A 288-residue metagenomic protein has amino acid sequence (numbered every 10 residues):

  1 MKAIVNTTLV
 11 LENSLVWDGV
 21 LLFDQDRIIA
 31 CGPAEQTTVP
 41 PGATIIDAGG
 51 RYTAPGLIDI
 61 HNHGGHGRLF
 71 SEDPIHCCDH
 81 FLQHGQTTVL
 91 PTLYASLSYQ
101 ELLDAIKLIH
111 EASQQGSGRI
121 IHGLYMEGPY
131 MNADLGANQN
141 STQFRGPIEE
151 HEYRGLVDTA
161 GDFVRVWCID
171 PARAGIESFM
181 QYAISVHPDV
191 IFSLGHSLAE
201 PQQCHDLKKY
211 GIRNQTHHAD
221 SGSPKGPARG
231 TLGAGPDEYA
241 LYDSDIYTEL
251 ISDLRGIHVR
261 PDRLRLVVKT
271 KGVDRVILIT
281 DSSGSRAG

Functional and structural regions predicted by a protein language model:
M1-K2, L9-A54: Histidine-rich, glycine-flanked metal-binding segment
A3, G56-I58, S193-L194, N214 (+1 more regions): Residue-level marker for buried hydrophobic side chains located in beta-strands that build the well-ordered beta-sheet
T7, L21, D26, G50 (+5 more regions): Divalent metal-coordination and catalytic microenvironments
A48-D104: Metal-associated gating/positioning segment near the N- to mid-region
T87-T88, R165, R213, D274: Short acidic/polar active-site loop segments enriched in Thr and Asp
T92-Q100, W167-D170, I246-I257: Conserved strand-turn element in the central/C-terminal portion of the radical SAM core barrel that lines
Q100-L103, L108-A234: Histidine/acidic-residue-rich, glycine-tolerant segments that coordinate divalent metal ions
Q203-G288: Active-site-adjacent C-terminal substructures of enzyme catalytic domains
